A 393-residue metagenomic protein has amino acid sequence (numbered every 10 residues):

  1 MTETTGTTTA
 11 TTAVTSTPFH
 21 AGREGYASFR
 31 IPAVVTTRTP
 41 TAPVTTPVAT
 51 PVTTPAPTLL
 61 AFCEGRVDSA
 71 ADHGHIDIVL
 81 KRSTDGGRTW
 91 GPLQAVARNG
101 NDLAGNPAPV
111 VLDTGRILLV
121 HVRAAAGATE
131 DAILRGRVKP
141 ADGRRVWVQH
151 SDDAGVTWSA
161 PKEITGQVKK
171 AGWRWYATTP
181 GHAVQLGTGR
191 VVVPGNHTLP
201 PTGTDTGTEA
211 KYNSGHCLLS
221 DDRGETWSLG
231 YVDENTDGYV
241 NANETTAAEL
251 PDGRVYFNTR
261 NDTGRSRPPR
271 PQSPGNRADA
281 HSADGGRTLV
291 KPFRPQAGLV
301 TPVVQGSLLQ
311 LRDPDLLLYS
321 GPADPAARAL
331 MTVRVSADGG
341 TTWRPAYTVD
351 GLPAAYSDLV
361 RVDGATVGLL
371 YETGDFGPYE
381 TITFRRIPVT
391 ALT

Functional and structural regions predicted by a protein language model:
G6-P47, P51-T393: Asp-box/BNR beta-propeller blade signature and adjacent active/binding-site loops in extracellular glycan-interacting
